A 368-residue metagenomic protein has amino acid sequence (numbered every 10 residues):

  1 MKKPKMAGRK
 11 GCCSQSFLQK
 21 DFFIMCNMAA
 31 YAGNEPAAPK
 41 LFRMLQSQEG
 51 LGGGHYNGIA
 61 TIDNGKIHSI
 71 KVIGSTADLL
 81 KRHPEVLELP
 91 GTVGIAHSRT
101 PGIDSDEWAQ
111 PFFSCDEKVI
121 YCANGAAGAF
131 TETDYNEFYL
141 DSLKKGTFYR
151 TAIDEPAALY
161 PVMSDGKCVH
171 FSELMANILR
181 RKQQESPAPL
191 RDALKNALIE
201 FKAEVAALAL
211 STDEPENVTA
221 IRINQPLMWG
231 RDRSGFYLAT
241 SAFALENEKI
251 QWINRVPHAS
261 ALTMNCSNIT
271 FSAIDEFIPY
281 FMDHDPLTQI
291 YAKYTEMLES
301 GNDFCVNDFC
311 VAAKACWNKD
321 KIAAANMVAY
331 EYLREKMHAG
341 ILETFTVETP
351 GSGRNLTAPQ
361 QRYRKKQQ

Functional and structural regions predicted by a protein language model:
C12-C13: Cysteine-centered motifs
D21-Q368: Conserved short alpha-helical segments that host acidic/polar catalytic motifs at enzyme active sites
